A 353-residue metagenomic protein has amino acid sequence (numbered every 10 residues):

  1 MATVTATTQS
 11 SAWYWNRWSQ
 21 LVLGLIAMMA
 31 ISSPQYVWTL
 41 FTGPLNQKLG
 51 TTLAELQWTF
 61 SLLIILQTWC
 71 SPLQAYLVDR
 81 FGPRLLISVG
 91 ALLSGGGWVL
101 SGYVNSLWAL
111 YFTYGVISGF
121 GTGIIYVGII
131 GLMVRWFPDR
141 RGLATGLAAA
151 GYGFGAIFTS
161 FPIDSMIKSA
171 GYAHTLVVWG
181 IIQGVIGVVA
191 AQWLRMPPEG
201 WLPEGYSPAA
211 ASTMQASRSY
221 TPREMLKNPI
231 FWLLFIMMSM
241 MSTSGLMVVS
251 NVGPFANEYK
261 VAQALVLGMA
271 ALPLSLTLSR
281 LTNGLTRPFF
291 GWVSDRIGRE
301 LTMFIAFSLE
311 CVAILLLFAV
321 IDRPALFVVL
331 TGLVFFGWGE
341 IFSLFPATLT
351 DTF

Functional and structural regions predicted by a protein language model:
Y14-V37, E224-G245, G332, F336: Pair of pore-lining "gating" transmembrane helices in MFS-fold secondary transporters
M29, G97, W108-I124, S239 (+1 more regions): Hydrophobic core of transmembrane alpha-helices in multi-pass small-molecule transporters, especially MFS/SLC-type
Y36, I64-P72, A156-I157, R280-P288 (+1 more regions): Residue-level signature of mid-helix packing/kink "hotspots" within the transmembrane helices of 12-pass Major
W38-L45, R223-W292, P346: Extracytoplasmic gate region of multi-pass secondary transporters
L45, G123-F137, A144-T145, E340-F353: Intracellular juxtamembrane helix-capping segments at the cytosolic ends of symmetry-related transmembrane helices
W69-W108, S294-E300: Conserved MFS/SLC helix-loop-helix module at the cytosolic interface between two early adjacent transmembrane helices
L92-N105, S308-D322: C-terminal ends and interior cores of transmembrane alpha-helices in multi-pass membrane transporters/permeases
L147-A148, Y152-E199: Helix-loop-helix hairpin linking two adjacent transmembrane segments in secondary transporters
